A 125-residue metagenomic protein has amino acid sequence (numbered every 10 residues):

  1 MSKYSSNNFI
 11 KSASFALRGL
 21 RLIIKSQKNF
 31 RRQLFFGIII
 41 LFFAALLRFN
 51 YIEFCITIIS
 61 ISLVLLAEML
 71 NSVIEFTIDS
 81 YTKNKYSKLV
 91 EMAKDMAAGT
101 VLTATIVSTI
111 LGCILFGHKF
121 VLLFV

Functional and structural regions predicted by a protein language model:
M1-V73, Y86, M92-K94, A98-V125: Hydrophobic alpha-helical transmembrane segments
I74-N84: Membrane-helix interface/capping segments
